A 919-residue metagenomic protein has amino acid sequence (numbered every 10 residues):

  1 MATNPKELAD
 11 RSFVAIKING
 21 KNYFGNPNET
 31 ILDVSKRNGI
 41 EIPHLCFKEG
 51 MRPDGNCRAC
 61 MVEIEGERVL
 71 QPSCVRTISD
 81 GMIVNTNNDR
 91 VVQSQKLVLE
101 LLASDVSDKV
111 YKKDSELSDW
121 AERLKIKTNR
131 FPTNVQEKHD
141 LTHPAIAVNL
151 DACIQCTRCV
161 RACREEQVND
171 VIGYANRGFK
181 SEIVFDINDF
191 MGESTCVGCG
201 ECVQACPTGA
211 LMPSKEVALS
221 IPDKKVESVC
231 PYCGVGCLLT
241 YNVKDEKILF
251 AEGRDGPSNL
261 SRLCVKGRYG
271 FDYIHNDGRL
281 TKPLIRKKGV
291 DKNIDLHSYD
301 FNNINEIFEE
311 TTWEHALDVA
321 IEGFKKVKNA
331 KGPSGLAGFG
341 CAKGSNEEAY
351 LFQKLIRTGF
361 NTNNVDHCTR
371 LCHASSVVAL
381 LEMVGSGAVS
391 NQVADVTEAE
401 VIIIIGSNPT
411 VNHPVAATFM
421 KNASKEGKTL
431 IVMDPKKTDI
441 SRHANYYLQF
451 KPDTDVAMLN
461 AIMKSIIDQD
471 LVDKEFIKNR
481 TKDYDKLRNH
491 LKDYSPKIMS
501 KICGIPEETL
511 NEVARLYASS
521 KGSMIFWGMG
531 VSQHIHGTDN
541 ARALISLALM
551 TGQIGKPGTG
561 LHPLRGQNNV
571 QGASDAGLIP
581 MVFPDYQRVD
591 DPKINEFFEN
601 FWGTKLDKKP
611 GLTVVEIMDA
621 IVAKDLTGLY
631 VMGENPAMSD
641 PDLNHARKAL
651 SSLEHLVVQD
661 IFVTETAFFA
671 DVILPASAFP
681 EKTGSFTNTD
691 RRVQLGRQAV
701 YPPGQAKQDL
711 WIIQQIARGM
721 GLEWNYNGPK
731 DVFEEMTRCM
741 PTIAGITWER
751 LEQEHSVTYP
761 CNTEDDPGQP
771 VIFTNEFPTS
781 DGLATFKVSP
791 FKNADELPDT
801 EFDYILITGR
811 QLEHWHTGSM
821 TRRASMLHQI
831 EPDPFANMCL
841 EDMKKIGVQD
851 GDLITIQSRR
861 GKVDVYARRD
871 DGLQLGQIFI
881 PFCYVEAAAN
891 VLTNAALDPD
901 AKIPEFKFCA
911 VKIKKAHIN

Functional and structural regions predicted by a protein language model:
A2-N28, K36, I64-G66, G81-D105 (+7 more regions): N-terminal export/assembly segments and adjacent metallocofactor-ligating motifs of anaerobic energy-metabolism
Y23-D80, S94: N-terminal cofactor/phosphate-binding cores enriched in small/glycine residues, especially glycine-rich loops such as
I64-L70, K436-D439, I661-R697: Flexible glycine/proline-rich, aromatic-decorated loop/lid segments
D105-T133, R286-G289, N293-E310, H315 (+8 more regions): N-terminal leader/propeptide and maturation segments of large enzyme subunits in energy/redox metabolism and hydrolases
V393, E681-P702, I712-G719: Glycine/threonine-rich phosphate-binding loop and adjacent beta-strand/alpha-helix elements that clamp
A518-D619, E764-P767, N775-T785: A glycine-rich, hydrophobic/aromatic-adjacent loop/helix-cap motif
L564, Q571-I579, P729-M826: Long, low-complexity segments enriched in small/aliphatic residues
P702-V757, T817, R823-N837, E841-N919: Long, contiguous, secondary-structure-rich segments that constitute the structural scaffold of globular domains
